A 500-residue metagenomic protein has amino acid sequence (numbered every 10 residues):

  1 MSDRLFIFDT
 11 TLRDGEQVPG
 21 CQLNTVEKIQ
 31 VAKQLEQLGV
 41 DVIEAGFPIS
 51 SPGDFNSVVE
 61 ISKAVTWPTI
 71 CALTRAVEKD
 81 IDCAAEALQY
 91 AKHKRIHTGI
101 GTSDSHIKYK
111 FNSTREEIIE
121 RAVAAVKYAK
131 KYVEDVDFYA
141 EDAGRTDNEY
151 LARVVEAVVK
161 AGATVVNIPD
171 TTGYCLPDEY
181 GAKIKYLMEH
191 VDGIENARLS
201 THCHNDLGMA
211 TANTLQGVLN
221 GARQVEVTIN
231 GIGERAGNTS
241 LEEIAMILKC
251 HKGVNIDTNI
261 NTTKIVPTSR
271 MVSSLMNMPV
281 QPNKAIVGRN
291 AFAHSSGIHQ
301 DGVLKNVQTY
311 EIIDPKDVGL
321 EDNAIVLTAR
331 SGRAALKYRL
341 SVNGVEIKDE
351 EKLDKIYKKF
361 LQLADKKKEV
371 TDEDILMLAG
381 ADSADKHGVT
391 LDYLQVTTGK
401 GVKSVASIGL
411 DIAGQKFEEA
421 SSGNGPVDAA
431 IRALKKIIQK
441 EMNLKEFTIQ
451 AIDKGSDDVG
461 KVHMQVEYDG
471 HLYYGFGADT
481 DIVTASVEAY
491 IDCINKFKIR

Functional and structural regions predicted by a protein language model:
R4-L5, T11, M246, G253-A420 (+1 more regions): A mid-to-C-terminal "edge-of-domain" accessory segment
L5-I7, Q17-V42, F55-A64, E78-L199 (+1 more regions): Alpha/beta enzyme core
D14, V18-P19, F47-P52, S103-S105 (+5 more regions): Short, small-residue-enriched loops and turns at beta-alpha junctions that line or gate enzyme active sites
Q17, Q22, Q30-V31, K368-Y473 (+1 more regions): Non-catalytic terminal/interface segments that mediate subunit docking, oligomerization, and allosteric communication
L38, A64, A87, A91 (+12 more regions): Change "in soluble alpha/beta enzymes" to "in soluble alpha/beta proteins
W67, D170-T171, E226-E234, K249-T258 (+3 more regions): Short beta-alpha connecting loops at secondary-structure transitions that line or flank enzyme active sites
C175, A182-H294, I298-K305: Catalytic alpha/beta core domains of metabolic enzymes, predominantly
